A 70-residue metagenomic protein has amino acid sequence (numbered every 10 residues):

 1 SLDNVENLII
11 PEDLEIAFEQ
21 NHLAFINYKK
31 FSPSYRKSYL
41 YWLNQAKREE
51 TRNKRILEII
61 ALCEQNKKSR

Functional and structural regions predicted by a protein language model:
S1-R70: Charge-dense, helix-prone N-terminal extensions
